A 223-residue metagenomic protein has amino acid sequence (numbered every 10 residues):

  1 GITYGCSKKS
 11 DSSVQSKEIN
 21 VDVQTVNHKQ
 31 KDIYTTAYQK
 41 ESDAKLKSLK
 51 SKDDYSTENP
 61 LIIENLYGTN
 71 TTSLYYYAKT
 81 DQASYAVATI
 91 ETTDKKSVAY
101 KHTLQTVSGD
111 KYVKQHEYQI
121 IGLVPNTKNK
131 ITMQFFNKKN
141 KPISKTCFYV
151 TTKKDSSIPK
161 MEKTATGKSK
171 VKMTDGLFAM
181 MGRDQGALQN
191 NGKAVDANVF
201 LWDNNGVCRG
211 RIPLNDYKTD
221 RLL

Functional and structural regions predicted by a protein language model:
Y4-G5: C-terminal motif of bacterial Sec signal peptides marking the signal peptidase cleavage site
K8: Short, conserved catalytic or interaction motifs in soluble domains
V14-G68: Short, compositionally biased P/S/T/A/G/V-rich stretches that sit at domain boundaries
Q30-T35, I62-I90, K114-E117, I121 (+2 more regions): Histidine-/acidic-rich catalytic cores in large beta-rich domains
E91-K95: Short alpha-helical hairpin
K96-K111: Solvent-exposed serine/threonine-rich low-complexity stretches and specific carbohydrate-binding patches
